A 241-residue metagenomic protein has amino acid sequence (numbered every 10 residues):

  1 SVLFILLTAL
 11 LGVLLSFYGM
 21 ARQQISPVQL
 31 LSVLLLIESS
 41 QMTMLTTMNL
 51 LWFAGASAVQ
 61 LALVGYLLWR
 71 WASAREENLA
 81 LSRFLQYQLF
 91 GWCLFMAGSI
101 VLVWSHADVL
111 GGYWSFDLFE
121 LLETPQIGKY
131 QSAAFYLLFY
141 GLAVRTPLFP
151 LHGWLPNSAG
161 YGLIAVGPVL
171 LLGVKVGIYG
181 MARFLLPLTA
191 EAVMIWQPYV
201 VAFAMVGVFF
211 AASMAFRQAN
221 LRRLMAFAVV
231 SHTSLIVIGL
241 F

Functional and structural regions predicted by a protein language model:
S1-L3, E120-F135: Short aromatic-rich membrane-water interface segments that cap or initiate transmembrane helices in multi-pass membrane
S1-M42, G177-G180: Hydrophobic alpha-helical transmembrane segments in multi-pass integral membrane proteins
F4, L11, L36, T43 (+9 more regions): Hydrophobic residues within membrane-embedded alpha-helical segments of Major Facilitator Superfamily
L6-A9, L35, S39, G55-V59 (+7 more regions): Residue-level signature of the transmembrane alpha-helical core of multi-pass small-molecule transporters
G12-I25, G65-E76, A80, R145-A159 (+1 more regions): C-terminal ends of transmembrane helices
L14, S132-A202, A226-F227, T233: Short helix-boundary/re-entrant hairpin motifs in multi-pass inner-membrane proteins
S26-Q29, T47, A80-R83, Q126 (+2 more regions): Membrane-interfacial loop-to-transmembrane-helix junctions in polytopic alpha-helical membrane proteins
S32-I127, M214-F241: Alpha-helical multi-pass transmembrane bundles of energy-transducing inner-membrane proteins
